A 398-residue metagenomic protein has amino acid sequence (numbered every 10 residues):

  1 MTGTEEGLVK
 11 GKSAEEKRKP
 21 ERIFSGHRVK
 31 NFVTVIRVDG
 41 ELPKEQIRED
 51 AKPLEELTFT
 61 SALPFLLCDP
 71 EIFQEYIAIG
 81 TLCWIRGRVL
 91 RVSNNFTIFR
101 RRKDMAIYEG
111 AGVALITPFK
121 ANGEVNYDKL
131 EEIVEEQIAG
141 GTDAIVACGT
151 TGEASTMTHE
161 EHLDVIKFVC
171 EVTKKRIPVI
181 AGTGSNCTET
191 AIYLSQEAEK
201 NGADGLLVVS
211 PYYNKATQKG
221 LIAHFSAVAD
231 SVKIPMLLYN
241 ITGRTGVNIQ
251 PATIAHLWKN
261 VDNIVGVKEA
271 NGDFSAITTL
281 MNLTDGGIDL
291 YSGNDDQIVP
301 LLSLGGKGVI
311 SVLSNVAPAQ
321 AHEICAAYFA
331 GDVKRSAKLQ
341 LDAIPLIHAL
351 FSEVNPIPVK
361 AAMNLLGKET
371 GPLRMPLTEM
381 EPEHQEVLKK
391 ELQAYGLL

Functional and structural regions predicted by a protein language model:
E6-R22, E45-E49, R101-R102: Intrinsically disordered, glycine-rich low-complexity segments
F24, F32, F59, F65 (+2 more regions): Aromatic (phenylalanine/tyrosine) cluster motif
V29, K52-L57, A62, I72-E75 (+1 more regions): Targeting/processing segments of secretory and organellar proteins
Y76, L82-D104: Short, Lys/Arg-enriched N-terminal segments with co-localized hydrophobic residues within the first ~10-30 amino acids
A106-V113, F119-G246: Active-site beta->alpha loop and helix N-cap motifs at the rims of alpha/beta catalytic domains
G110-P118, G140-T142, T151, S303-G306 (+1 more regions): C-terminal alpha-helical cap/extension of soluble enzyme domains
T183-G184, S210, N214, Y239-G246 (+5 more regions): Glycine- and other small-residue-rich loops at beta-strand/loop junctions that grip anionic moieties
R244-D342, I347: Catalytic alpha/beta core domains of metabolic enzymes, predominantly
